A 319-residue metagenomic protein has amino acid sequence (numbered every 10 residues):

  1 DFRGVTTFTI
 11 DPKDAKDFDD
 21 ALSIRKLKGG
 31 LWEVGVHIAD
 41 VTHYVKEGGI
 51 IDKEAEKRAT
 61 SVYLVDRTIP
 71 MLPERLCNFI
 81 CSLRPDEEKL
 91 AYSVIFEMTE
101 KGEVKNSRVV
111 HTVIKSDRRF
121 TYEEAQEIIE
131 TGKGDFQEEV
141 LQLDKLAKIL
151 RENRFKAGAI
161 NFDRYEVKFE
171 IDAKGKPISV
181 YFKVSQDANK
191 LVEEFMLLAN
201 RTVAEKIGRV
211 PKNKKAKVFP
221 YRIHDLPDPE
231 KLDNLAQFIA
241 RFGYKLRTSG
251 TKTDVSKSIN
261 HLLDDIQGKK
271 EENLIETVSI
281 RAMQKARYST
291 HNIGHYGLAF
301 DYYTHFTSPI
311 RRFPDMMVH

Functional and structural regions predicted by a protein language model:
D1-H319: Electropositive polyanion-binding surfaces
